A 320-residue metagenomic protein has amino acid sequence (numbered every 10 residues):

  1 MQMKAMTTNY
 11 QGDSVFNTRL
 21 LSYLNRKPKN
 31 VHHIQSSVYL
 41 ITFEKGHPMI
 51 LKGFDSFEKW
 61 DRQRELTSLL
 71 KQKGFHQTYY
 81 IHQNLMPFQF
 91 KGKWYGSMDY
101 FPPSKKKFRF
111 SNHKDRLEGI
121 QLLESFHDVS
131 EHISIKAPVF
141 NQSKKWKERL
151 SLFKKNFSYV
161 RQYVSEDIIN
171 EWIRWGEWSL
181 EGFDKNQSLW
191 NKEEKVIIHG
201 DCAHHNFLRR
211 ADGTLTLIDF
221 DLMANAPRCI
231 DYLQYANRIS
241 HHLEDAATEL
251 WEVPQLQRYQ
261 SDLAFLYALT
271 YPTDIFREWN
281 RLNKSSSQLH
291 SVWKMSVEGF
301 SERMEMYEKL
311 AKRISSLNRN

Functional and structural regions predicted by a protein language model:
M1-R26, L289-N320: Regulatory N- and C-terminal appendages and interdomain linkers associated with kinase/kinase-like NTP transferase
G12-E44, F57: ATP-binding glycine-rich phosphate-binding loop
S36-F43, I50, E181-I230: Active-site acidic catalytic loop and adjacent metal/ATP-binding pocket of ATP-dependent phosphoryl transfer enzymes
E44-I133: ATP-binding pocket architecture of kinase catalytic cores
Y95-R109, H132, S151-Y159, F276-S287: A glycine-centered beta->alpha junction motif in the catalytic cores of kinase/phosphotransferase enzymes
H113-D167: A cross-family kinase active-site recognition segment
F153-H199, K309-N320: An alpha-helical support segment within catalytic cores of ATP-dependent transferases
I230-S287, E298-M306: Active-site activation/catalytic loop segments of kinase-like enzymes and analogous catalytic loops in related
